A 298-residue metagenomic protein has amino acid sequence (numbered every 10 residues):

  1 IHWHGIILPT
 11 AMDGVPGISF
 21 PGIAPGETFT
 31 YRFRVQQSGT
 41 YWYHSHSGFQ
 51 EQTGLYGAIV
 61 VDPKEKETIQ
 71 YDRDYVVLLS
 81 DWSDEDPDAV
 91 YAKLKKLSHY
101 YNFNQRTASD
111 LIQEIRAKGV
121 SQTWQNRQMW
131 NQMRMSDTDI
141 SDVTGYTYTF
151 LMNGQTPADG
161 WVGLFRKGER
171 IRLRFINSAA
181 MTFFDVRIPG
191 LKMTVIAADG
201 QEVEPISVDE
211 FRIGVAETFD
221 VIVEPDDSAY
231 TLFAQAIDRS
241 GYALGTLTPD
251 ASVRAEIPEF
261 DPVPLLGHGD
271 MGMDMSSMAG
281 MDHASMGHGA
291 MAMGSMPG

Functional and structural regions predicted by a protein language model:
I1-R187, L191-V215, I222, G245 (+1 more regions): Histidine-centered copper-binding motifs that mark active-site loops of extracellular/periplasmic copper enzymes
Y41-S47, A229-D238: Short, aromatic- and glycine-rich surface loops/edge beta-strands on solvent-exposed regions
I176, D220-T231: A conserved active-site cap/scaffold subdomain adjacent to cofactor or substrate pockets
